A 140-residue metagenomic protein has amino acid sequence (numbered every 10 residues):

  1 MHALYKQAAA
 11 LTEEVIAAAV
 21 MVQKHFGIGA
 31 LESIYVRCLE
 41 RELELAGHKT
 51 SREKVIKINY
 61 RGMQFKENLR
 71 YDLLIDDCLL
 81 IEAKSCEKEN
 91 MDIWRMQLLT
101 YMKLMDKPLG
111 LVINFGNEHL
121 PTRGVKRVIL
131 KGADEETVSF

Functional and structural regions predicted by a protein language model:
M1-K49, K126-D134, V138-F140: Solvent-exposed, charged helical/coil patches that constitute nucleic-acid or partner-interaction surfaces
G27, Y71-E87, Y101: Conserved catalytic cores of phosphodiester-cleaving nucleases, focusing on short active-site segments
Y35, L39, D76, W94-Q97: Amphipathic alpha-helical interface surfaces
L39, N59-Y60, E118: Short secondary-structure capping/turn micro-motifs that flank functional sites
E42, G62-M63, P121: Short Asp/Glu-rich motifs
E44-R61: A short acidic/basic microdomain associated with nuclease active sites
Q64-L69: A short, glycine/Asx- and small/polar-enriched loop/turn that sits immediately N-terminal to a beta-strand
K84-T137: Nucleic-acid nuclease catalytic cores
